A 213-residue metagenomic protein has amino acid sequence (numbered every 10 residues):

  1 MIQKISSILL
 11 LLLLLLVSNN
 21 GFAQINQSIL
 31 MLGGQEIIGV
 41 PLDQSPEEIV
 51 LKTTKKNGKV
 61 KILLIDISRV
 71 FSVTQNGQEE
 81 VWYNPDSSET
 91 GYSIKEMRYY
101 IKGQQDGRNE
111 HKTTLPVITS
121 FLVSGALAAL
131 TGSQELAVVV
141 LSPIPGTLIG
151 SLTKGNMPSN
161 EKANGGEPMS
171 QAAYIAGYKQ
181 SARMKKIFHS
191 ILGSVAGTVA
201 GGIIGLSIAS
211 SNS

Functional and structural regions predicted by a protein language model:
M1-L9: Bacterial N-terminal signal peptides that target proteins for export
L13-L14: N- or domain-start disorder-to-order transition segments that initiate the globular core
S18-N20: N-terminal signal peptide c-region/cleavage motif recognized by signal peptidases
F22-F188: Compositionally biased alpha-helical segments
Q24, N212-S213: Short, solvent-exposed mixed-charge patches
G58, S211-N212: Surface-exposed short loop/turn segments
F188-I208: Final/C-terminal transmembrane alpha-helix of multipass membrane proteins
